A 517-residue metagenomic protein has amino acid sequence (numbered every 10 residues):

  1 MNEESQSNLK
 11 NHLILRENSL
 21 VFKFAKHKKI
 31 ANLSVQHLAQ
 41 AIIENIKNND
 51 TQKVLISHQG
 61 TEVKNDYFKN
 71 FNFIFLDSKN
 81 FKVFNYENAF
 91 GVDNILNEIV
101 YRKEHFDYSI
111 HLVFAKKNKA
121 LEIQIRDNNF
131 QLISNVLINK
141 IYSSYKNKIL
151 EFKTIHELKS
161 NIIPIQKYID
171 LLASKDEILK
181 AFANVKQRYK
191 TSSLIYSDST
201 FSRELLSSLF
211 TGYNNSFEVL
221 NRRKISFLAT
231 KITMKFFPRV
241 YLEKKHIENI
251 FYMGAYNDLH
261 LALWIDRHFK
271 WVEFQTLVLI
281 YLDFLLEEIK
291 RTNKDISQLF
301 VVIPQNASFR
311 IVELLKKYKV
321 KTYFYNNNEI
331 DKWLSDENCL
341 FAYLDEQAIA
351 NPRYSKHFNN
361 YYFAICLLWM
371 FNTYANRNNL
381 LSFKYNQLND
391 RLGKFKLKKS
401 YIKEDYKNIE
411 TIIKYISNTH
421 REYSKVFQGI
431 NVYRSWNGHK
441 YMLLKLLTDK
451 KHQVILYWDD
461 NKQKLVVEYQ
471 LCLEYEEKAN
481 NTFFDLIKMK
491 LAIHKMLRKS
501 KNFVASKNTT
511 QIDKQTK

Functional and structural regions predicted by a protein language model:
N2-I14, K23-I30, S34, L38-A41 (+1 more regions): Gly/Ser/Thr-enriched, mixed-charge loops and adjacent short helices that form phosphate/oxyanion-binding elements
N8, L15, K29-H37, D66 (+8 more regions): Conserved active-site and cofactor/substrate-binding residues in soluble primary-metabolism enzymes
K10-K28, Y343-D345, Y354-Y362: Conserved phosphate/anionic-ligand binding catalytic regions in large, soluble enzymes, centered on
K26, N48, G91-N97, K103-H105 (+2 more regions): Non-catalytic nucleic-acid-binding interfaces of large nucleic-acid enzymes and RNP effectors
T51-G60, Y189-D198, S297-Q305, F341: Short glycine-rich phosphate-binding loop at a beta-alpha junction
Q52-I123, A173-S174, L206-R267: N-terminal small/polar loop signature for handling phosphorylated ligands or for N-terminal nucleophile
K117-S134, S143, I149-F152, F217 (+3 more regions): Replace "Mg2+/Mn2+-dependent" with "divalent metal-dependent
N249, A255-N257, I265, F274 (+2 more regions): Phosphate-binding and adjacent anionic-ligand microenvironments
